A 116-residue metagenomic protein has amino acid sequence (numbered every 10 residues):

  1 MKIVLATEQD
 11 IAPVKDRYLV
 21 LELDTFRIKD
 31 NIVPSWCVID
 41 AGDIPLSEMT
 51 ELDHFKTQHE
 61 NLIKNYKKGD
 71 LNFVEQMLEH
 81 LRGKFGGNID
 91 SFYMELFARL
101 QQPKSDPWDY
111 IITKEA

Functional and structural regions predicted by a protein language model:
M1-K64, K68-F73, H80-L81, F85-R99 (+1 more regions): Cytosolic regulatory/linker segments at or just downstream of nucleotide-handling modules in signal-transduction
R99-A116: Alpha-helical linker/edge segments of TPR/alpha-solenoid repeat scaffolds and analogous pre-/post-domain helices
